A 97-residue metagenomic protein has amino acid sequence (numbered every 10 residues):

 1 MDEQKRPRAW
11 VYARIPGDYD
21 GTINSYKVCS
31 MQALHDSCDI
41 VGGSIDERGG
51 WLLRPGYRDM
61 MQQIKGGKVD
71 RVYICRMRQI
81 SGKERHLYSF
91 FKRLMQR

Functional and structural regions predicted by a protein language model:
M1-R97: Short, structured surface patches at the beginning of a domain
